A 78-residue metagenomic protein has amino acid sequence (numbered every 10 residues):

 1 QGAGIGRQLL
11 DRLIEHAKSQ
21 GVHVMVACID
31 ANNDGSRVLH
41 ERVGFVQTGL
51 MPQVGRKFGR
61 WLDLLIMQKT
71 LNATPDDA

Functional and structural regions predicted by a protein language model:
Q1, L10, T70-T74: Acetyl-CoA-dependent GNAT
G2-S19, V24, D34-R42: Conserved acetyl-CoA-binding loop-helix of GNAT-fold acetyltransferases
V26-D30, R37, E41, V46-D63 (+1 more regions): Conserved catalytic-core motifs of GNAT/GCN5-like acyltransferases
D76-A78: Flexible, glycine-/basic-rich loop-and-beta segments that form/coincide with the SAM-dependent methyltransferase
